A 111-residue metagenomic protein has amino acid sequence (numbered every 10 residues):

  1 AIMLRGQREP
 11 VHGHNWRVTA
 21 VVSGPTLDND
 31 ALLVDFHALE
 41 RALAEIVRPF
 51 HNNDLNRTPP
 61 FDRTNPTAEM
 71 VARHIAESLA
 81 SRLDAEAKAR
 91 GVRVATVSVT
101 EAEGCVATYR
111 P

Functional and structural regions predicted by a protein language model:
A1-P111: Charge-rich, low-complexity N-terminal segments
